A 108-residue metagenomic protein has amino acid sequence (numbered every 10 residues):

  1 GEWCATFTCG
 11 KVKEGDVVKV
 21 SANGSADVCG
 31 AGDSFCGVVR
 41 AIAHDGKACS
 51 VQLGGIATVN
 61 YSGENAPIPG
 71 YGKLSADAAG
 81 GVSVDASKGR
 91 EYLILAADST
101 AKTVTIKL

Functional and structural regions predicted by a protein language model:
G1-L108: Surface-exposed, low-hydrophobicity beta-strand/loop segments enriched in small/polar/acidic residues
